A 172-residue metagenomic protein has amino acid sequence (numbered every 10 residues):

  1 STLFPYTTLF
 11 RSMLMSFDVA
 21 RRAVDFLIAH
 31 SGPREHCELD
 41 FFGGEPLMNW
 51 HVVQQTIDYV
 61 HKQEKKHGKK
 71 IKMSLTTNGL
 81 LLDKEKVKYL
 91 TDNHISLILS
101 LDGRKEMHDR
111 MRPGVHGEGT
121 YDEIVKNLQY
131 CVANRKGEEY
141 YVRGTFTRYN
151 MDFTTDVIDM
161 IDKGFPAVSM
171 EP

Functional and structural regions predicted by a protein language model:
S1-T8: Single conserved hydrophobic/aromatic residue that forms the stacking wall/gate of nucleotide- or nucleobase-binding
R11: Short helix/strand-bridging catalytic loops that position acidic/His residues to coordinate divalent metals and engage
F17-A20, V24-D40, N49-P172: Radical SAM/AdoMet-radical enzyme domain recognition
G43-G44: Short acidic donor-binding/metal-coordinating loop in glycosyltransferase active sites
